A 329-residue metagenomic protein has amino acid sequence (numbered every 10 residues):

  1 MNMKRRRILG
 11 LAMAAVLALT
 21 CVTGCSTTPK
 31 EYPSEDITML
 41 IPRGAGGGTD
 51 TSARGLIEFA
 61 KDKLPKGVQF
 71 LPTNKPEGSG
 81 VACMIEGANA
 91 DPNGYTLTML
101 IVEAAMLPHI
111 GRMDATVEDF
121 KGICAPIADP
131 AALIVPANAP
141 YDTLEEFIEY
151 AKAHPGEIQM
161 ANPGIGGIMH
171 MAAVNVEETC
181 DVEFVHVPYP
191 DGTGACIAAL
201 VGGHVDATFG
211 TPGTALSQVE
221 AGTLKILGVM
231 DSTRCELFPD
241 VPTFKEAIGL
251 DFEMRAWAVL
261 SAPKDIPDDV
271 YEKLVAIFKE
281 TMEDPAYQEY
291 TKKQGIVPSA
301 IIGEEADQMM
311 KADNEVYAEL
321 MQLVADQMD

Functional and structural regions predicted by a protein language model:
M1-T38, D326-D329: Short, low-complexity disordered leader/linker segments with a strong preference for bacterial N-terminal type II
V16, S79, D91, T143 (+3 more regions): Conserved functional loop/turn residues at catalytic and ligand-binding sites
T27-D119, E157, V182-D206, A300 (+1 more regions): N-terminal (or domain-start) structured segment
D50-E58, V81, H170, V174 (+2 more regions): Short, surface-exposed alpha-helical segments at coil->helix boundaries
E86-T96, H109-A195, F244, W257-Y290: Hinge/capping helix and adjacent helix->loop/strand transition within the periplasmic-binding protein
V102-R112, V174-T179, G202, A207-D240: A ligand-binding cleft/hinge motif common to bilobed small-molecule-binding domains
E178, V182-F184, D268-D329: An extracytoplasmic/periplasmic, membrane-proximal ligand-sensing/linker region
T214-D284, A312-E315, Q327-D329: C-terminal lobe and pocket-closing loops of periplasmic/extracytoplasmic Venus-flytrap solute-binding proteins
